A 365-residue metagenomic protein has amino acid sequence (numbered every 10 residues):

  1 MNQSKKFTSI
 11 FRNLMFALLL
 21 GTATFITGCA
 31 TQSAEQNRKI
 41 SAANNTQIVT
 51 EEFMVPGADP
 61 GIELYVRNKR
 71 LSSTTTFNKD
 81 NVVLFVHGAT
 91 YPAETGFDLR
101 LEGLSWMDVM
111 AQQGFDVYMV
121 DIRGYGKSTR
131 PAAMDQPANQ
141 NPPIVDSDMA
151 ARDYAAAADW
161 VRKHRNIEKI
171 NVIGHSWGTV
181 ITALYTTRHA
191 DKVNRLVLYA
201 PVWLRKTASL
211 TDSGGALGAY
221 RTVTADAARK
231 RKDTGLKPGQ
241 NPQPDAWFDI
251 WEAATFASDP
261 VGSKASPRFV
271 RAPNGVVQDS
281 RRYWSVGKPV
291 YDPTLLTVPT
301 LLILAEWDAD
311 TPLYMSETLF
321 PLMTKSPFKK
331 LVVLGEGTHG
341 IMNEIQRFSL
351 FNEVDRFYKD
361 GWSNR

Functional and structural regions predicted by a protein language model:
K39-N78: N-terminal cap/lid segment of alpha/beta-hydrolase-fold proteins
S73-M119: Short, surface-exposed "cap/lid" segments of acyl-processing enzymes
A93-G96, V120-P142, H339-G340: Glycine-rich "HGGG/HGxG" loop immediately N-terminal to the catalytic nucleophile of the alpha/beta-hydrolase
D148-K169: Conserved acidic catalytic loop of the alpha/beta-hydrolase fold
E168-I173, W177-K206: Conserved hydrolase catalytic core segment
T207-I303: Alpha/beta-hydrolase
A309-M315: Conserved alpha/beta-hydrolase "acid-adjacent" motif
G337-F348: Catalytic histidine-centered segment of alpha/beta-hydrolase-like enzymes
